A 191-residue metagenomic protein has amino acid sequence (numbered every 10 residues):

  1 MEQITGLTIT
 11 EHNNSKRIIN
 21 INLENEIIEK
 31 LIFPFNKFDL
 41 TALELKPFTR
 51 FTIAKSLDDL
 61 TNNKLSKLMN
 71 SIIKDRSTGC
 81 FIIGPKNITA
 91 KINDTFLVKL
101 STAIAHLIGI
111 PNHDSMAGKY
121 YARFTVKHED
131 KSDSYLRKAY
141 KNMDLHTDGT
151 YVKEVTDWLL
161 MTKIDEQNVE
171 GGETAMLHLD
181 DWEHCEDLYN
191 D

Functional and structural regions predicted by a protein language model:
E2-D191: Non-heme Fe(II) oxygenase catalytic core, chiefly the N-lobe of the double-stranded beta-helix
